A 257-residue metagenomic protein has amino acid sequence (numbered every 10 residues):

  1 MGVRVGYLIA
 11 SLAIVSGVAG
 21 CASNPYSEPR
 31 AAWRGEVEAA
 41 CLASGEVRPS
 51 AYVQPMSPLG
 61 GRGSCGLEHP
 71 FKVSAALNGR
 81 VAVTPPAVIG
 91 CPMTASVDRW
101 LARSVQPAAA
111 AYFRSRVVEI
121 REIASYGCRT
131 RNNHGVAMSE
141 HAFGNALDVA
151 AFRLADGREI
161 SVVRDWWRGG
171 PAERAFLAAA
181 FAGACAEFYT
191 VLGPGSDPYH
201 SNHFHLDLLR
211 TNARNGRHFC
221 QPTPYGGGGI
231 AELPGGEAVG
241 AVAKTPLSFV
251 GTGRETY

Functional and structural regions predicted by a protein language model:
M1-C21: Sec-dependent bacterial lipoprotein signal peptides
G17-A40, S50: Bacterial Sec signal peptide processing site at the extreme N-terminus
A22, A40-L42, S64-G66, G90-P92 (+3 more regions): Sequence contexts marking disulfide-bonded cysteines in secreted/extracellular proteins
S27, M56, G60-G63, E68-S74 (+4 more regions): Catalytic cores and adjacent binding grooves of peptidoglycan-active enzymes
V37-R121: Active-site acidic/histidine clusters and adjacent loop/turn architecture that either coordinate catalytic ions
A76-A82, I89, E122-I123, S139 (+2 more regions): Acidic/His-rich structured neighborhood in mature extracellular/periplasmic domains
A111-G144: Active-site-adjacent substructure of cysteine-protease-like catalytic cores
